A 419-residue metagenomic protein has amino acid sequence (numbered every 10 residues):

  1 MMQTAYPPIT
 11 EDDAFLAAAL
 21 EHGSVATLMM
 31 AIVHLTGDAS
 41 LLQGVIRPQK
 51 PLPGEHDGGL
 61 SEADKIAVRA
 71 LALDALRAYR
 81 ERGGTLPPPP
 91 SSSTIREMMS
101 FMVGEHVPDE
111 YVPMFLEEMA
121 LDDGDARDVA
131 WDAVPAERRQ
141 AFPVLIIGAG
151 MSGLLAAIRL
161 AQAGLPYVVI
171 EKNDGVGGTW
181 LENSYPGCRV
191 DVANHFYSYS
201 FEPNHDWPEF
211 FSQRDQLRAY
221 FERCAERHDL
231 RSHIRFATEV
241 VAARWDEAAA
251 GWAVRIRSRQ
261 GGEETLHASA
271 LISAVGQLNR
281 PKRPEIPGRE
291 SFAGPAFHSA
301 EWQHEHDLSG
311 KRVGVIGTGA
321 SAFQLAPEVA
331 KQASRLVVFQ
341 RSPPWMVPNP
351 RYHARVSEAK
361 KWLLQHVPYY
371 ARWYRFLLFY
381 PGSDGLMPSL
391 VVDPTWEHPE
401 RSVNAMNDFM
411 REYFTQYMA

Functional and structural regions predicted by a protein language model:
M1-V144, A149, A161-G288, E305 (+1 more regions): N-terminal FAD-binding dinucleotide-binding subdomain shared by FAD-dependent oxidases/monooxygenases
I147-L154, I316-G319: Glycine-rich Rossmann-fold phosphate-binding loop(s) that bind the pyrophosphate of adenine dinucleotide cofactors
G153, L278-N279, A322: Glycine-rich nucleotide phosphate-binding loop and flanking beta-alpha elements of Rossmann-like dinucleotide-binding
A157, A161, A326, A330: Gly/Ala-rich phosphate-binding loop of Rossmann-like dinucleotide-binding domains, activating on the conserved
R312-V329: Residues forming the flavin
